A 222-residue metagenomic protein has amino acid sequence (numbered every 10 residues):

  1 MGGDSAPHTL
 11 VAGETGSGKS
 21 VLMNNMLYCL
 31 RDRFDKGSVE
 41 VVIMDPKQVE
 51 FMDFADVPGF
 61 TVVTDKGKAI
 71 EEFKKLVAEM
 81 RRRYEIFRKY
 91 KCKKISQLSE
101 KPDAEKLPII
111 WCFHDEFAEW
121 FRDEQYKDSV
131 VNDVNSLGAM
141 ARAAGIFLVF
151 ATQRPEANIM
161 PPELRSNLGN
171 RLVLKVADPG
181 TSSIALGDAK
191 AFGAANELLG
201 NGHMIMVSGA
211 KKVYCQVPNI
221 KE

Functional and structural regions predicted by a protein language model:
M1-K93, L107-G187, A191-L198, I205-M206 (+2 more regions): P-loop NTPase catalytic phosphate-binding loop
Y90-P102: Short, highly charged C-terminal tails/helix-capping segments
S99-E100, H203-I205: Polar low-complexity intrinsically disordered regions enriched in Ser/Thr and small residues
